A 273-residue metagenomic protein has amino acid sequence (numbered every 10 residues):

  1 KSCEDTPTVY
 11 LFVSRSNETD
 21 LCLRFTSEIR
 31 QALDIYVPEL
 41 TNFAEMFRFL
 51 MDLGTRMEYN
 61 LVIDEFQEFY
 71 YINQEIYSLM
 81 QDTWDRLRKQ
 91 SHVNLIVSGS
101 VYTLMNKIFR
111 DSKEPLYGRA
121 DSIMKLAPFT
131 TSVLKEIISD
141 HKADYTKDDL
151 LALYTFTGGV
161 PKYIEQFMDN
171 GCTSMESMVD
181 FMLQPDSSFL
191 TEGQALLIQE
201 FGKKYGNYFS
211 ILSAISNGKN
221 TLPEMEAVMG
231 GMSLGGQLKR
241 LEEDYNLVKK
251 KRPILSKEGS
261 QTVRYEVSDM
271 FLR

Functional and structural regions predicted by a protein language model:
K1-R273: Phosphate-binding site recognition
